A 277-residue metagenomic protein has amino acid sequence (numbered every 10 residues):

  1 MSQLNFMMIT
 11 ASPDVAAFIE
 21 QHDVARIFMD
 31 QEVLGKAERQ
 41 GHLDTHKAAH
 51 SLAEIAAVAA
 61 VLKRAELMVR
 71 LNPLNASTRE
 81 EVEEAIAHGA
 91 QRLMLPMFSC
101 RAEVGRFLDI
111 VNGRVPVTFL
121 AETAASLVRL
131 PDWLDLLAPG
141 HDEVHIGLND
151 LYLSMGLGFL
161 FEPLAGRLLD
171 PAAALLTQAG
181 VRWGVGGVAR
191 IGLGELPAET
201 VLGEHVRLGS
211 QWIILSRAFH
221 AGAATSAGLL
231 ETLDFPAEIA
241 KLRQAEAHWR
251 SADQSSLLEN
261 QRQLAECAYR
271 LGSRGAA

Functional and structural regions predicted by a protein language model:
M1, E20, I55-K63, I86 (+2 more regions): Surface-exposed amphipathic alpha-helices with a cationic face
M1-A65, R79, Q263-A277: Conserved N-terminal beta1-alpha1 strand-loop-helix module at the mouth
L4-I9, I27-M29, L67-L71, L93-L95 (+4 more regions): Hydrophobic faces of well-ordered beta-strands that scaffold small-molecule active sites in alpha/beta enzyme cores
T10-D14, Q31-G35, P73-N75, M97-S99 (+4 more regions): Active-site-proximal loop/turn and secondary-structure-junction residues that shape catalytic pockets, frequently
P13-H22, A76-H88, E103, A124-A138 (+1 more regions): Catalytic cores of alpha/beta
I27-K36, G89-E103, G140-M155, E204-S226: Glycine-rich phosphate-binding active-site loops on the catalytic face of alpha/beta enzymes
G35-V58, N75-R79, M97-P116, S126-D132 (+3 more regions): Active-site-adjacent beta->alpha loops and helix N-cap segments on the catalytic face of soluble alpha/beta enzymes
T177-A277: C-terminal alpha-helical cap/extension of soluble enzyme domains
